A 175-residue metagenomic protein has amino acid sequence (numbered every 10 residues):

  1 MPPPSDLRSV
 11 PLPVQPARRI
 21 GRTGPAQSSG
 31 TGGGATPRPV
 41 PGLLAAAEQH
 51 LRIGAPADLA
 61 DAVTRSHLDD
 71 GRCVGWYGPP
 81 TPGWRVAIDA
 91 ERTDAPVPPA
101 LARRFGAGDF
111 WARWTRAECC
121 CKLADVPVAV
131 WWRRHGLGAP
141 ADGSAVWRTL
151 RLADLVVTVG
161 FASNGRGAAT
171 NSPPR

Functional and structural regions predicted by a protein language model:
M1-R175: Core catalytic alpha/beta fold that binds nucleotide/phospho-ligands
